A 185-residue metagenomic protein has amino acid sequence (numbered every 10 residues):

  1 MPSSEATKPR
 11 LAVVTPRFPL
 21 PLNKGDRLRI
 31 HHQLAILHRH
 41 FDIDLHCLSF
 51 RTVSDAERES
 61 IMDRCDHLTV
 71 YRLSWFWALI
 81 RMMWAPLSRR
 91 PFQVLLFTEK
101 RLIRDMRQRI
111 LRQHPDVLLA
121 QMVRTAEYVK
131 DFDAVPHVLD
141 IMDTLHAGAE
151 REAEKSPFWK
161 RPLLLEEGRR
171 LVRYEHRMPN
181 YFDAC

Functional and structural regions predicted by a protein language model:
M1-V70, L111: N-terminal subdomain of nucleotide-sugar transferases
P16, W75-L96, V138-M178: Acceptor-binding helix/loop patch of EC 2.4 sugar-transfer enzymes, predominantly nucleotide-sugar-dependent
R17-L20, F50-T52, W75-F76, V123-A126 (+1 more regions): Short, solvent-exposed loop/turn segments at secondary-structure junctions
H40-F41, C65, P115, A134 (+1 more regions): Short, well-ordered alpha-helix to beta-strand connector turns
L45-R112: A conserved catalytic-core segment of Leloir-type glycosyltransferases
M106-T125, P136-V138: Short N-terminal targeting/anchoring amphipathic segment
L118-L119, E175, N180-C185: A short beta-strand/loop micro-motif in the catalytic core of glycosyltransferases that engages the nucleotide-sugar
